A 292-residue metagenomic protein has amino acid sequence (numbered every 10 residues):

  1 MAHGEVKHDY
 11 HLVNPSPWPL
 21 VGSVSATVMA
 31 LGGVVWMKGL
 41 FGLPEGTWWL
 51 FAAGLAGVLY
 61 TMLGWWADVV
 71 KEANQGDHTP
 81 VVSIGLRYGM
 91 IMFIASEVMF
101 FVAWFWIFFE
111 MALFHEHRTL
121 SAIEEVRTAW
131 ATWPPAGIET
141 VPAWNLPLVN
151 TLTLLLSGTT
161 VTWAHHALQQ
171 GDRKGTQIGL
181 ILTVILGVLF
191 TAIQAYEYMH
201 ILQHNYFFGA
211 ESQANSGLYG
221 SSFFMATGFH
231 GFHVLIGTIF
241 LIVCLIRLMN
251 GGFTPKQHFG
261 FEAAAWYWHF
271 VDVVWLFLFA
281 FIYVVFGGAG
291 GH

Functional and structural regions predicted by a protein language model:
M1-H292: ...captures the hydrophobic TM-helix bundle architecture rather than a specific catalytic motif, and can also fire on
